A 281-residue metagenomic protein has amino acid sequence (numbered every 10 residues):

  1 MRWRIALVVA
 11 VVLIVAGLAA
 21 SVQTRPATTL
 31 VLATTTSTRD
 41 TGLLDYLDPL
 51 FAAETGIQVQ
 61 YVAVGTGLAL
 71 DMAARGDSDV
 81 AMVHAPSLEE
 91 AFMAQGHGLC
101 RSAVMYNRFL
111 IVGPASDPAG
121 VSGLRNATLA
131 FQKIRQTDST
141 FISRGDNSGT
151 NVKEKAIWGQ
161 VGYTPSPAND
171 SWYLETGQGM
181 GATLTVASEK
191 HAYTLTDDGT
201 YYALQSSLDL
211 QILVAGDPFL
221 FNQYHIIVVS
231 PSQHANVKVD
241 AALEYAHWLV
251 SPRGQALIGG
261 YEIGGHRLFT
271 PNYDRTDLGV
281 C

Functional and structural regions predicted by a protein language model:
R4-V12: Sec-dependent N-terminal signal peptides
I5, A16, A20, R25-Q58 (+8 more regions): Exported/periplasmic ABC-transporter solute-binding proteins
D79-V80, L99-V112: Short, glycine-/small- and polar/acidic-enriched structural segments that line small-molecule recognition paths
A91-A94, N107: Internal hydrophobic scaffold segments of catalytic domains
